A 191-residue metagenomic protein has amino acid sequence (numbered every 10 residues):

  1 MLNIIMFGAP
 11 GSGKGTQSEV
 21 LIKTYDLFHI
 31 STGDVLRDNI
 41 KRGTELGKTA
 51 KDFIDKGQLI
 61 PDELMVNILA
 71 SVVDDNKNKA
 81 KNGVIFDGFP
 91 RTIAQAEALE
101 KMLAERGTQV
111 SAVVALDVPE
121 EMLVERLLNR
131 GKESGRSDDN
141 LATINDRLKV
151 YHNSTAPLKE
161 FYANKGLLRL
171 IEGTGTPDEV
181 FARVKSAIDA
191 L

Functional and structural regions predicted by a protein language model:
M1-L191: Glycine-rich phosphate-binding loop of ATP-dependent small-molecule kinases
